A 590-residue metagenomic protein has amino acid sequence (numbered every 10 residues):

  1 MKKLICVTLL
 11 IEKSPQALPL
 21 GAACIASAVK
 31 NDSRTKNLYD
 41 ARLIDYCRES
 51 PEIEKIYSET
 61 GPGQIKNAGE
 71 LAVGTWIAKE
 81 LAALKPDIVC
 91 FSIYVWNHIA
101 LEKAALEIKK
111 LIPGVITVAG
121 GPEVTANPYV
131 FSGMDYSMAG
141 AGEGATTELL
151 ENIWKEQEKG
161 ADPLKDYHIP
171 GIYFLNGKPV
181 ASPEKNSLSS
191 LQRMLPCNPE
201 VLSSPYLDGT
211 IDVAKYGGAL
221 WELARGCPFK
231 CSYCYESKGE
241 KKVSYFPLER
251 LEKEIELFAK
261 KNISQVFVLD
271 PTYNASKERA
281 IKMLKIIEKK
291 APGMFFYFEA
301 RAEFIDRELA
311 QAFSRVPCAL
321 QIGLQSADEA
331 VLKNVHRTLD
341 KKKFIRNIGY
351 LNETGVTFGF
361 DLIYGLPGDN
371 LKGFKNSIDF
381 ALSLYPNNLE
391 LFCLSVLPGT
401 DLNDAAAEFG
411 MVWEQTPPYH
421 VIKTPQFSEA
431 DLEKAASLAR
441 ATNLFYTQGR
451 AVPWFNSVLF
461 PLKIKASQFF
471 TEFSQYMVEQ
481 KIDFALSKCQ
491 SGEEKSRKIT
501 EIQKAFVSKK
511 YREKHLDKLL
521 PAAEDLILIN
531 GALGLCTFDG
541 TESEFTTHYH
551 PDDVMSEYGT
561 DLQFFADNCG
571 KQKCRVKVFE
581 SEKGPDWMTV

Functional and structural regions predicted by a protein language model:
K2-L4, Y57, I169, Y173-L223 (+1 more regions): N-terminal [4Fe-4S]-dependent radical SAM core
L4-L9, T35-L38, P62, A78-L81 (+2 more regions): Radical SAM enzyme core and accessory elements
V7-L10, I44, S92, L269: Short hydrophobic segments within beta-strands
I11-L20, I93-H98: A short, glycine/small-residue-rich beta-strand->loop->alpha-helix junction that serves as a flexible
G21-K30: Short catalytic helix/loop segments, enriched in acidic residues and glycine and frequently bearing histidine
A28, L38-Q192: Glycine-rich beta-alpha loop elements in corrinoid/cobalamin-binding modules across cobalamin-dependent enzymes
I88, E252, L257-L269, G293-E299 (+2 more regions): Conserved C-terminal portion of the radical SAM core fold that forms the substrate/S-adenosylmethionine-binding
E200-F358: Radical SAM [4Fe-4S] cluster-binding motif and immediate context
